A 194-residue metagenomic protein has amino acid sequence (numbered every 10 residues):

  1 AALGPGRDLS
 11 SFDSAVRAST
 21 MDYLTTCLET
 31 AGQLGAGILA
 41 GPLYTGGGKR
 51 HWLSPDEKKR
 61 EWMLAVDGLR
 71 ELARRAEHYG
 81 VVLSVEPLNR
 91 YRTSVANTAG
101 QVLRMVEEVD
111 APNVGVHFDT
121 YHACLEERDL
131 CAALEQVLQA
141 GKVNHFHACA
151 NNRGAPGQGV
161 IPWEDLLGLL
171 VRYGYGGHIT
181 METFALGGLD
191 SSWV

Functional and structural regions predicted by a protein language model:
A1-A2, A40-G41, V85, F118 (+1 more regions): Hydrophobic residues in well-ordered beta-strands that form the structural core
A1-G4, G80, A148: Short, functionally important structural connectors and interaction interfaces within domains
G4, R75-H78, Q136, R153: N-proximal short alpha-helices
G4-G6, L43-G47, P87-Y91, T120-H122 (+2 more regions): Active-site-proximal loop/turn and secondary-structure-junction residues that shape catalytic pockets, frequently
D8, R90, D165-G168: Generic detector of short alpha-helix boundary/capping microenvironments and adjacent low-complexity segments
L9-S11, A155-P156: Short clusters of hydrophobic/aromatic residues that line enzyme substrate/ligand-binding pockets
S10-G115, L125: Active-site acidic/histidine proton-transfer and metal-coordination neighborhood in alpha/beta enzyme cores
G35-G37, A96-F118, A123-V194: Histidine-acidic metal/acid-base catalytic patches
